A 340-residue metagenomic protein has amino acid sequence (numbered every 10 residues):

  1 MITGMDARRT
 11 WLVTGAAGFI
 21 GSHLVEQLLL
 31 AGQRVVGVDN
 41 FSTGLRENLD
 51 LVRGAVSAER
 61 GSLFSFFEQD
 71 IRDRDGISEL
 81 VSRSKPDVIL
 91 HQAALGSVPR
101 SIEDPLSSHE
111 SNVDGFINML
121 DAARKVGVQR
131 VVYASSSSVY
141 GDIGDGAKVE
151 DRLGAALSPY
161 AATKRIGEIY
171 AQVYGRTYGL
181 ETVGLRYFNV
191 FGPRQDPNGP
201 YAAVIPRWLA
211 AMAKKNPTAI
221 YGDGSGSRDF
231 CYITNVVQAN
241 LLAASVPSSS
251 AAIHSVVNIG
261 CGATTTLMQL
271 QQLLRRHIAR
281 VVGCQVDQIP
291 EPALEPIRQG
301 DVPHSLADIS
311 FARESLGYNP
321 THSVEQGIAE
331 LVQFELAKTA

Functional and structural regions predicted by a protein language model:
M1-V190, A244, E335, A340: N-terminal Rossmann-like NAD(P)+-binding domain of SDR-like oxidoreductases, especially those catalyzing
T10, M212-A340: C-terminal substrate-binding subdomain of Rossmann-fold SDR/epimerase-dehydratase oxidoreductases
Q69, D73, P197-Y201, A263 (+2 more regions): Residue-level signature of the cytosolic catalytic core of signaling kinases
G146-A155, A203, A293-P296, I309: Short glycine/proline- and charge-enriched loop/turn segments that cap or connect secondary-structure elements
R152, A156-T163, Y187, P197 (+3 more regions): The catalytic Tyr-centered alpha-helix of NAD(P)H-dependent dehydrogenases
I166, Y170, Y174, V204 (+3 more regions): Hydrophobic alpha-helix immediately C-terminal to the catalytic Tyr-X-X-X-Lys motif of short-chain
G192-R194: Short beta-strand->alpha-helix junction loop in the catalytic core of nucleotide-activated group-transfer enzymes
